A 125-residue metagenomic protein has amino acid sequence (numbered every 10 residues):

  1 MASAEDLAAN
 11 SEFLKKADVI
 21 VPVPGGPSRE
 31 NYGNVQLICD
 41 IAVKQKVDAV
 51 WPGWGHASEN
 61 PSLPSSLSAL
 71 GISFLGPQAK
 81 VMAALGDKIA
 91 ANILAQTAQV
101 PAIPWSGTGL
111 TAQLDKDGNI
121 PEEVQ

Functional and structural regions predicted by a protein language model:
M1-Q125: N-terminal beta-alpha lobe that positions the nucleotide/phosphoryl donor in ATP/NTP-coupled carboxylate activation
